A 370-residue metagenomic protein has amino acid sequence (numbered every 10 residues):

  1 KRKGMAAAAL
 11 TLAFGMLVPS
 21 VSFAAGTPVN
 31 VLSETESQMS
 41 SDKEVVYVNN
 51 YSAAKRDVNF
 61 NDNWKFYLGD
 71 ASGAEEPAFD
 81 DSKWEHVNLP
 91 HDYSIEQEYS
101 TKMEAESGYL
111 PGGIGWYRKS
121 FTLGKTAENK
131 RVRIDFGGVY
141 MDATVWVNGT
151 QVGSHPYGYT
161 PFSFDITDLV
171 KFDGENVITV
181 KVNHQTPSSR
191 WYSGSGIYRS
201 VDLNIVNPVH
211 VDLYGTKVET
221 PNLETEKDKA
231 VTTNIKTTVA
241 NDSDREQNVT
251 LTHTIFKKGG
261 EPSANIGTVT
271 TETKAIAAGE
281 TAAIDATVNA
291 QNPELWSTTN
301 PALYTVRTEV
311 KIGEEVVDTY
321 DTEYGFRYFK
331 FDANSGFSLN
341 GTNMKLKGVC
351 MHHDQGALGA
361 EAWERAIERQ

Functional and structural regions predicted by a protein language model:
K1-A7: Bacterial Sec-dependent N-terminal signal peptides
A7, L17-V29: Sec-dependent signal peptide cleavage junction
G26-T101, V177-N183, G260: Accessory carbohydrate-binding/adhesion or oligomerization-edge regions at the termini of glycan-active proteins
E34, V46, N50, V58 (+4 more regions): Accessory beta-strand-rich segments of carbohydrate-active enzymes
Y93-L123, A127-D135, M141-V147, G153-P156 (+4 more regions): Active-site-adjacent substrate/metal-binding segments within catalytic domains of carbohydrate-active enzymes
V147, K229-A275, A282-I284: Beta-strand-rich binding/interaction modules
P208-D244: Surface beta-strand/loop "capping" patches
